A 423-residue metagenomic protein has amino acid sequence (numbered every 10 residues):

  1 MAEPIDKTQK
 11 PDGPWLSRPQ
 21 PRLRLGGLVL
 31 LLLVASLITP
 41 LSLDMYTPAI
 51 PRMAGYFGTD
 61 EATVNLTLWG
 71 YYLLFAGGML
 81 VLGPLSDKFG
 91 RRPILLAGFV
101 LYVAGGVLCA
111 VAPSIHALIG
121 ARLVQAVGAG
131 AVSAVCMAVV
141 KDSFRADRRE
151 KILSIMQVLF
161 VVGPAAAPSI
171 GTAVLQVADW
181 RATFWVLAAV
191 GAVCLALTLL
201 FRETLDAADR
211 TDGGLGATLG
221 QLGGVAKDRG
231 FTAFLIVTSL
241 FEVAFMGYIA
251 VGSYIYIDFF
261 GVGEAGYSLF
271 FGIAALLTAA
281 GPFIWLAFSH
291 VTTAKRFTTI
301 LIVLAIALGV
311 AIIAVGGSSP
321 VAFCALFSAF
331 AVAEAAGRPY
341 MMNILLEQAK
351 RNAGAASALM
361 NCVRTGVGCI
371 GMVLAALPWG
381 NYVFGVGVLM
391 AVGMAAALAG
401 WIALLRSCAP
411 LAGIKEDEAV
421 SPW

Functional and structural regions predicted by a protein language model:
P11-R22, T204-F234: Juxtamembrane intracellular "pre-TM" segments in multi-pass secondary transporters
G58, G90, V111-A117, G128 (+1 more regions): Helix-breaking motifs and short loop linkers at transmembrane-helix boundaries and internal kinks in secondary membrane
G77-H116: Conserved MFS/SLC helix-loop-helix module at the cytosolic interface between two early adjacent transmembrane helices
L101, G105-L108, H116-V124, V321-A329: Paired small-residue
A117, A146, S154-L199: Helix-loop-helix hairpin linking two adjacent transmembrane segments in secondary transporters
A121-F160: Cytoplasmic helix-loop-helix junction between adjacent transmembrane helices in 12-TM secondary transporters
R296-Y340: C-terminal transmembrane helical hairpin of 12-TM major facilitator-type secondary transporters
I344-G380, M390: A late C-terminal transmembrane helix in Major Facilitator Superfamily
